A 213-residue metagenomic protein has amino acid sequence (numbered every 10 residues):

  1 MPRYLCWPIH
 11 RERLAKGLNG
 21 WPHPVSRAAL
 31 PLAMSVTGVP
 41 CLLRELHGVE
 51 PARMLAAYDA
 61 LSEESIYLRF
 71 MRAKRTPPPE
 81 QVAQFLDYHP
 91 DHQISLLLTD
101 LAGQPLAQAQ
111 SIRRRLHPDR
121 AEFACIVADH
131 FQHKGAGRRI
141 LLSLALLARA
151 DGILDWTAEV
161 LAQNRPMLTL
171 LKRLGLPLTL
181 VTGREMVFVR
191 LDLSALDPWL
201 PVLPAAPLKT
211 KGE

Functional and structural regions predicted by a protein language model:
C41-R53: A short beta-loop-alpha structural element at the N-terminal edge of CoA-dependent acyl/N-acetyltransferase catalytic
E45, A56-R72: Helix-loop element at the rim of GNAT/NAT acetyltransferase active sites that forms part of the acceptor-substrate
M71-D119: Acetyl-CoA-dependent GNAT
L97-T99, R115, A124-H133, V160-L161: A short, internal acetyl-CoA/4′-phosphopantetheine-binding micro-motif in the GNAT/acyltransferase core
H133-A150, T169-R173: Conserved acetyl-CoA-binding loop-helix of GNAT-fold acetyltransferases
A148-V160: Conserved GNAT acetyl-CoA-binding A-motif
A158-L168: Conserved beta-strand-loop-alpha-helix junction that forms the acyl-donor binding cleft
G183-E213: C-terminal "cap" of GNAT-fold acetyltransferases
